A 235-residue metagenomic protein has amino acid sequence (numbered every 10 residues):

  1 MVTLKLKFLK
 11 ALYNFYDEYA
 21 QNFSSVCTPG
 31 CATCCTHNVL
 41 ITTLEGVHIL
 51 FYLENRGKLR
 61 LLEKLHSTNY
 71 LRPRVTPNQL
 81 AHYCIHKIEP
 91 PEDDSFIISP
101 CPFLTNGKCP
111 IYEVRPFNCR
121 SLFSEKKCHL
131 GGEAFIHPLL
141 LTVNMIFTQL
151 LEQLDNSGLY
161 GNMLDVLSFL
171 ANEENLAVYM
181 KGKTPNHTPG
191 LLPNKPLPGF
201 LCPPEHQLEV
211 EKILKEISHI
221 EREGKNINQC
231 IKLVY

Functional and structural regions predicted by a protein language model:
M1-Y235: Short loop/turn segments that flank or connect secondary-structure elements
